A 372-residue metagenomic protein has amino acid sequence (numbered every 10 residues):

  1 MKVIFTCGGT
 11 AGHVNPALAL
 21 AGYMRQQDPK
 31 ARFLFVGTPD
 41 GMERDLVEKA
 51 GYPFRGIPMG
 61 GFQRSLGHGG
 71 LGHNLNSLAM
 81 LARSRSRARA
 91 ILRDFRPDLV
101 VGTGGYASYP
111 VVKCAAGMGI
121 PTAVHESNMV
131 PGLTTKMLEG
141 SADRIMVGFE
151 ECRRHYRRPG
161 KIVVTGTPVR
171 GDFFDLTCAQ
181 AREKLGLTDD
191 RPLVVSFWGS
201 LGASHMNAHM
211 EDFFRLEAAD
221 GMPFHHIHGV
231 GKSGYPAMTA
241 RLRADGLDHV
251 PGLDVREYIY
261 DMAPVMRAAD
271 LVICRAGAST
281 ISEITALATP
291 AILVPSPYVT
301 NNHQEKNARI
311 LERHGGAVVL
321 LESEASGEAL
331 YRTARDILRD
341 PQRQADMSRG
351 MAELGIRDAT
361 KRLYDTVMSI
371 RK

Functional and structural regions predicted by a protein language model:
K2-T10, Q27-R83, K232-G234, S323: Conserved nucleotide-sugar phosphate-binding/catalytic loop shared by glycosyltransferases and other
M42, P53, A116-A179: Active-site-proximal region of nucleotide-activated glycan assembly enzymes, centered on histidine/acidic-rich loops
L46, C178-E183, L187-V272, E305-A308 (+2 more regions): Donor-nucleotide binding loops and adjacent catalytic segments primarily of GT-B fold Leloir glycosyltransferases
R87-V100, A107-A123, K136, G140: Glycosyltransferases and closely related glycan-assembly transferases that use nucleotide-activated donors
P97-L99, A263, R267-I281, T289: Acidic donor-binding loop of glycosyltransferase active sites
M118, R267-A269, T285-P295: Conserved donor-binding/catalytic loop of nucleotide-activated donor transferases
R343-R357: A short, well-ordered alpha-helix in the C-terminal region of glycosyltransferases
I356-K372: C-terminal alpha-helical cap of glycosyltransferases
